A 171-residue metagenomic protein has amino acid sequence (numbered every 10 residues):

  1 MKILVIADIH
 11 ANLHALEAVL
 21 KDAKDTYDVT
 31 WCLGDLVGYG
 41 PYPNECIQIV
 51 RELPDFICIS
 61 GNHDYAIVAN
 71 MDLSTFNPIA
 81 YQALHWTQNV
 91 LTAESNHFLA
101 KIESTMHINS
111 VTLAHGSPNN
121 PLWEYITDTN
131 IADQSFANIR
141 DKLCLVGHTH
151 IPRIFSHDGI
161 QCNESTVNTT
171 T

Functional and structural regions predicted by a protein language model:
K2-N96: Core catalytic region of metal-dependent phosphoesterases/phosphodiesterases, especially metallo-beta-lactamase-like
I9, L113-N119, C144-P152: Histidine-centered catalytic micro-motifs
V19-T26, V50-L53, E103-I108, D133-R140: Alpha-helix C-terminal capping segments
C32, H107-I108, S156-H157: Generic beta-strand structural signal
Y39-G40, P121, R153: Short, solvent-exposed loop/turn segments at secondary-structure junctions
A69-M71, E124, F155-D158: Short, well-ordered secondary-structure micro-motifs
L99-I131, I139-D141: Internal, conserved structured core segments that host functional sites
D128-T171: Conserved beta-sheet core of the metallophosphoesterase superfamily
